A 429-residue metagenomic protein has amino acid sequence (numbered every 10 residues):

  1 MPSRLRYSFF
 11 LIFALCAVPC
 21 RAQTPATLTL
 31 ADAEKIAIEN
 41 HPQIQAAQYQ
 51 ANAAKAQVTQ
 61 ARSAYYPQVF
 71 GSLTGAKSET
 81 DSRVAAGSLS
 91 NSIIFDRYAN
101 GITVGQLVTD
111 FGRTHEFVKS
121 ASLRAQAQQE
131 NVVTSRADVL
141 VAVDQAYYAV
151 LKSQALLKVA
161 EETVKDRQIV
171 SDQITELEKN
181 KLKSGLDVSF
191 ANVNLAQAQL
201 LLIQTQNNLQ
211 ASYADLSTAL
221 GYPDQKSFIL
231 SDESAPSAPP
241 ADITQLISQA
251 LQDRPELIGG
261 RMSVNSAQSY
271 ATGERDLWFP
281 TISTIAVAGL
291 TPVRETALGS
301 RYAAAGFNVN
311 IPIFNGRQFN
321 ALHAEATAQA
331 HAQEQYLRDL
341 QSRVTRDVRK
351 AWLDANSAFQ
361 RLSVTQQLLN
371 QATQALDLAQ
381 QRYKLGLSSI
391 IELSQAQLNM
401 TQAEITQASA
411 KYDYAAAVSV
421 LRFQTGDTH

Functional and structural regions predicted by a protein language model:
M1-F9: Bacterial N-terminal signal peptides that target proteins for export
S8-A17: Bacterial N-terminal signal peptides
A22-T74, T80, D224, L230-V264 (+5 more regions): Bacterial Sec-pathway N-terminal export signals of envelope proteins
Q23-A26, S72-Q106, I229-I243, T272 (+2 more regions): Small/polar, glycine/serine/threonine/aspartate-rich low-complexity segments that form flexible
K35-Q45, N52-P67, I102-S120, E130-A137 (+9 more regions): A glycine-/polar-enriched beta->alpha junction
A46-A61, S135, V139-V159, I169-D172 (+5 more regions): Amphipathic alpha-helical coiled-coil segments
R97-A99, Q145, F190, Y302-A304 (+1 more regions): Transmembrane beta-barrel architecture of outer-membrane proteins
R136-Q249, A351-D354, A358, N399-M400: Periplasmic alpha-helical coiled-coil/stalk elements that build and connect Gram-negative outer-membrane
